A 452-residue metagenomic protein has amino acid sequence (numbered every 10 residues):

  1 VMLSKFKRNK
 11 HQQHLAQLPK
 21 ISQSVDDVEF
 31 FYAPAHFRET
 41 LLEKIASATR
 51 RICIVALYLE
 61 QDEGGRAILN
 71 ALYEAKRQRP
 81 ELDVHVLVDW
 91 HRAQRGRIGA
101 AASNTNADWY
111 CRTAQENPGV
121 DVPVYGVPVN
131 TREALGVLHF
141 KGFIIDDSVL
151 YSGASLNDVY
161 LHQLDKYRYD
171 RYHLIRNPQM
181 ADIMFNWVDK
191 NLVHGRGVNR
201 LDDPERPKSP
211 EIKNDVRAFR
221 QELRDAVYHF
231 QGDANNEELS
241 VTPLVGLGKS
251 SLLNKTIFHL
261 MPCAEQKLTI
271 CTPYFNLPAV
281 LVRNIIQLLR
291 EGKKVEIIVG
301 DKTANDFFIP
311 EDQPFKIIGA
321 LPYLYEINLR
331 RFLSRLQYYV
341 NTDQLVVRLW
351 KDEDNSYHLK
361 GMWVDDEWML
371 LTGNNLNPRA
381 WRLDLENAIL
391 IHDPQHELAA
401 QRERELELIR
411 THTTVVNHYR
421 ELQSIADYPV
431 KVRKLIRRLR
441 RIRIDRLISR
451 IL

Functional and structural regions predicted by a protein language model:
M2-Q12: N-terminal basic/disordered segments at the start of proteins
H11, A16-S47, D62-A264, T303-K360 (+1 more regions): HKD-type phospholipase D/PLD-like phosphodiesterase module
R51, D83-H85, K267, R290-E296: Residues at the starts of beta-strands that form the adenosine-phosphate
V55, L87, I145, S152 (+6 more regions): Generic beta-strand/beta-sheet core signal
Y58-E63, C271-A279: Short, glycine-rich nucleotide/cofactor-binding loops
N70-R77, R283-E291, D365: Short, surface-exposed basic-aromatic patches at helix termini and helix-loop junctions that form
F275-L277, K302-N305, N377: Short, catalytically relevant binding-site loops at active-site mouths
Y339-L452: Long, C-terminal catalytic modules of enzymes
